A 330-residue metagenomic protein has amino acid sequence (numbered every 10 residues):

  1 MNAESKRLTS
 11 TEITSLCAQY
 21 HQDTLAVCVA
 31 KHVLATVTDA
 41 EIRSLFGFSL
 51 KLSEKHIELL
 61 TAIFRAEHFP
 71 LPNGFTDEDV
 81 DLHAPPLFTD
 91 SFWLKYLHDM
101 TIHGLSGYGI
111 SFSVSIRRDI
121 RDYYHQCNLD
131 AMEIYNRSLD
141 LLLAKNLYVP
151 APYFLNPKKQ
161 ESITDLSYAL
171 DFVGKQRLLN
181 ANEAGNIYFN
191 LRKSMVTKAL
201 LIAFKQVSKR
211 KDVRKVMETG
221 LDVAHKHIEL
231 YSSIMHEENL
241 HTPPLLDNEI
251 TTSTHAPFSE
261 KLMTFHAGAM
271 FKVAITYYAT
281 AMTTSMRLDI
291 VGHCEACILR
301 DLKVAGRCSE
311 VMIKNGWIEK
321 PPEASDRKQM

Functional and structural regions predicted by a protein language model:
M1-A40, S106, I110, V114 (+2 more regions): The feature marks the first
M1-K6, I13, C28, A35-F92: An N-terminus-focused feature that recognizes amino-terminal "leader" regions
M1-T14, G74-L97, Q160-N186, L245-G268: Acidic/His metal-coordination segments adjacent to aromatic residues that form catalytic metal sites in metalloenzymes
L16-Q19, F46, L97, T101 (+4 more regions): Hydrophobic packing residues in well-ordered alpha-helices of helical domains and bundles
A40-G74, M132-P150, D212-K215, T219-P243 (+1 more regions): Conserved alpha-helical segments that form or flank metal/cofactor-binding pockets of metalloenzymes
T61-K95, D99-I102, R121, Y135-N136 (+2 more regions): Extended ligand-binding groove/face enriched in aromatic
G104-S167, K193, T197-K205, R214-T219 (+2 more regions): Preference for long, well-ordered alpha-helical segments
V173-S232, P257-G268: Surface-exposed interaction/gating patches
